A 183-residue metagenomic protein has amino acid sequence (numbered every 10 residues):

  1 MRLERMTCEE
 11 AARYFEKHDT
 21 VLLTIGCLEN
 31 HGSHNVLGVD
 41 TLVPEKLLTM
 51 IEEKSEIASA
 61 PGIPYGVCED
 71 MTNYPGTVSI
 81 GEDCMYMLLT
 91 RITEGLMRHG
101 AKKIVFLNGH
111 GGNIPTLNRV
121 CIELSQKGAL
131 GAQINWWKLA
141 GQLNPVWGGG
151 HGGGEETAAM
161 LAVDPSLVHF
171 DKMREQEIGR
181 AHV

Functional and structural regions predicted by a protein language model:
M1-D83, M87-V105, G111-H182: Extended, histidine- and acidic-residue-enriched regions that form the cofactor-binding/catalytic faces
